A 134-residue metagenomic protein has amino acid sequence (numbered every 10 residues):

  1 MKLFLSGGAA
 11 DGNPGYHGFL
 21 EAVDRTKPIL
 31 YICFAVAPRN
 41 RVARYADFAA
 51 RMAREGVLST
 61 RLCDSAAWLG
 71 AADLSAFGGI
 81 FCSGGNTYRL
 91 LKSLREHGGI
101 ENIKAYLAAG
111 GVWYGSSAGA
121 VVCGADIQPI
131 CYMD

Functional and structural regions predicted by a protein language model:
M1-G79, S83: N-terminal beta1-alpha1 cap of cysteine-dependent amidohydrolase-like domains
Y16-L20, L90, I103: Generic hydrophobic alpha-helical segments
V23-K27, G98, L107: Generic secondary-structure transition motif, activating predominantly at the C-termini of alpha-helices
P38-N40, R89-K92: A generic structural signal for short coil/turn motifs at secondary-structure boundaries
R44, G98-G99: Residue-level preference for nonpolar/small residues embedded in alpha-helices
N86: Phosphate-centric recognition/catalysis
L91-S93, G99-D134: Class I SAM-dependent methyltransferase SAM-binding "motif I" and its flanking Rossmann-like core
